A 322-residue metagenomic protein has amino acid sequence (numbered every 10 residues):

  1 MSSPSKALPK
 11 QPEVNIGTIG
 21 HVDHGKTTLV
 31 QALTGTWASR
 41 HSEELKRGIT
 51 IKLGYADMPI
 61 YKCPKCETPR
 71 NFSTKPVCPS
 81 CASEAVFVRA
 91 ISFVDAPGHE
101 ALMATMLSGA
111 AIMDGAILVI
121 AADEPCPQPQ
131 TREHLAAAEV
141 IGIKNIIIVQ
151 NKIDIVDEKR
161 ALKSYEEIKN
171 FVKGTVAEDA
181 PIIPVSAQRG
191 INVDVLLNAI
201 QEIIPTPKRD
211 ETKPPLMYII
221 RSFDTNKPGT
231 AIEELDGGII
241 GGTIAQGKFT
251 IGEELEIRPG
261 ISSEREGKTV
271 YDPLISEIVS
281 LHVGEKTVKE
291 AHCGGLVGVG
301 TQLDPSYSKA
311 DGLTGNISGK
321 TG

Functional and structural regions predicted by a protein language model:
S2-A104, M113: P-loop NTPase switch module centered on the Walker A-proximal segment
S2-S3, P9-G35, R89-F93, I112 (+4 more regions): Helix-rich terminal scaffold detector
L8, N170-G322: Conserved catalytic-core segments of large NTP-driven translation/proteostasis enzymes
D23, L29, G48, D95 (+9 more regions): Residue-level signature of catalytic and energy-coupling elements of molecular machines, predominantly ATP/GTP-dependent
T34, A38, K46, L107-A111 (+8 more regions): Signal for well-folded cores of large energy- and translation-related assemblies
T36, H99-E100, D123-C126, I143 (+5 more regions): Conserved nucleotide-binding/hydrolysis micro-motifs of P-loop NTPases
C63, C78, R89, I141-G142 (+1 more regions): Intrinsically disordered, low-complexity, Ser/Thr/Glu/Asp/Lys/Arg-enriched terminal regions and linkers of eukaryotic
F87-S92, A96-L102, A111-E133, E139-L162: Conserved Switch II/interswitch segment of TRAFAC-class P-loop GTPases
